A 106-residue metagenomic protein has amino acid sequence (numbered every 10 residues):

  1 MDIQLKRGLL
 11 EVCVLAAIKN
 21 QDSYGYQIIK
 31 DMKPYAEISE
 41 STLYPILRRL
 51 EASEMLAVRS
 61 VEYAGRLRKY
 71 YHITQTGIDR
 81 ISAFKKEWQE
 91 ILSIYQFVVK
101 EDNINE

Functional and structural regions predicted by a protein language model:
M1-I3, R59-S60: Short beta-strand/turn micro-motifs at beta-sheet edges
D2-T42: N-terminal helix-turn-helix DNA-binding core of bacterial DNA-binding proteins
L47-R49: Short, hydrophobic-biased segments on the C-terminal half of alpha helices that form "recognition helices"
S53-L67, H72: Beta-hairpin "wing" of winged helix-turn-helix
S82-E106: Amphipathic alpha-helical dimerization/coiled-coil segments that flank or bridge DNA-binding/regulatory modules
